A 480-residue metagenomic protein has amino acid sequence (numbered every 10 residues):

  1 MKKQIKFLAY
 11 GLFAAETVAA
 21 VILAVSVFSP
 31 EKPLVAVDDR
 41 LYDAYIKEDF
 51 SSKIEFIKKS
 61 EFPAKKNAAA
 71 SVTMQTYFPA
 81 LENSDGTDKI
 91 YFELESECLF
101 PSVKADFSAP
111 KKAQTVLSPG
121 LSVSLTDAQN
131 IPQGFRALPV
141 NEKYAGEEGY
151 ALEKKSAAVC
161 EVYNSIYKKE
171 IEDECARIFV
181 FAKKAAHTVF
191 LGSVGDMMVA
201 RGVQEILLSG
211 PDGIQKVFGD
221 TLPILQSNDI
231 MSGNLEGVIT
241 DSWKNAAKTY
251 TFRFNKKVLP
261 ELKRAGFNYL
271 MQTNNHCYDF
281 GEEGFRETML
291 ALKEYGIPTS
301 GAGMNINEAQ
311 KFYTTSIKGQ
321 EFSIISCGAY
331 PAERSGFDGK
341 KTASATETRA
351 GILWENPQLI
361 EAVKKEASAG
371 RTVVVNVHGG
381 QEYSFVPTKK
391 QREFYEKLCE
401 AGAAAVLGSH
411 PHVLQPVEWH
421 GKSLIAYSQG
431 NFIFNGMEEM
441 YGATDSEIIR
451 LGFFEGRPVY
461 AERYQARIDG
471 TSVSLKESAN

Functional and structural regions predicted by a protein language model:
M1-L8: Short, low-complexity patches enriched in S/T/P/G
K6, G146, T388: Residue-level signal for threonine
A9-A24: Hydrophobic membrane-insertion alpha-helices, especially the h-region of bacterial N-terminal signal peptides
A24-A182: Exported/periplasmic ABC-transporter solute-binding proteins
V180-N480: Acidic, metal/ion-coordinating pockets
